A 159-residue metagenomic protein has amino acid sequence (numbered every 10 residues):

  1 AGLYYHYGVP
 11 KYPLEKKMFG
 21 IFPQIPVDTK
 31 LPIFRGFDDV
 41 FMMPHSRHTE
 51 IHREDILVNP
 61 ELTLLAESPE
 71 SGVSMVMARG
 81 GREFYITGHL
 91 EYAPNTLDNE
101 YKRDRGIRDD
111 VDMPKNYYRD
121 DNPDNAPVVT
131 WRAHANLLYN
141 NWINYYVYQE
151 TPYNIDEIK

Functional and structural regions predicted by a protein language model:
L3-T96: Pocket-forming structural segment of enzyme catalytic cores
G81, I86-K159: Acyltransferase
